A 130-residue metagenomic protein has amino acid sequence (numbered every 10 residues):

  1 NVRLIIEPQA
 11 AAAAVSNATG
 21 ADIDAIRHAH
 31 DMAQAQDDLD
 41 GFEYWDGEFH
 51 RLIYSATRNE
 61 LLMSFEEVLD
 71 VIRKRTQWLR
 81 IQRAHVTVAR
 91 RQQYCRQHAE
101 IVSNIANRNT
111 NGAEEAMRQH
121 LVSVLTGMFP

Functional and structural regions predicted by a protein language model:
N1, R91-Q93: Short helix-capping and inter-helix turn/linker motifs at the boundaries of alpha-helical repeat units
V2-R80, Q97-E100, G112-S123: Conserved amphipathic alpha-helical segments that form helical-bundle/coiled-coil interaction surfaces
D38, A89-R90: Short coil/turn linker motifs that delimit alpha-helical repeat modules in TPR/alpha-solenoid proteins
R80-A84, V88: Extended hydrophobic/aromatic segments used for targeting, binding, or gating
R90-R91, N111: Helix-centric, low-specificity signal for extended rod-like, repetitive segments
N104: Conserved, function-critical positions that sit in or immediately flank catalytic and ligand-binding motifs
V122-P130: Short arginine-rich
